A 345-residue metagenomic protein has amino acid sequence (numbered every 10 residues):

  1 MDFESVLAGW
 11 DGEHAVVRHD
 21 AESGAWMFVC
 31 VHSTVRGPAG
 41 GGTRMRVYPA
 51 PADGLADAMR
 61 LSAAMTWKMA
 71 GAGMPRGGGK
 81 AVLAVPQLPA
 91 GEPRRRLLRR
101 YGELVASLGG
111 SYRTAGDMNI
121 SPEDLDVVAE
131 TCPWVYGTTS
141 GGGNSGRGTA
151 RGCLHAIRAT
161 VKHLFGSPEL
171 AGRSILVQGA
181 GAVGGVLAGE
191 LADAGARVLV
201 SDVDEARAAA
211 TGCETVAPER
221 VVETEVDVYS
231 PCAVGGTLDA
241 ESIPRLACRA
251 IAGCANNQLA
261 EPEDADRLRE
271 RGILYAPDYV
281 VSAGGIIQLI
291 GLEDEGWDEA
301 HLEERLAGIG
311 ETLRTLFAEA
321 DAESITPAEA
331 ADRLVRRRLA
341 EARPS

Functional and structural regions predicted by a protein language model:
M1-S140: N-terminal ligand-binding/catalytic initiation module
M69-M74, S111-G116, F165-S174, A320-D332: Flexible, glycine/charged-enriched surface loops at secondary-structure junctions
L108, A194, R271: Conserved dinucleotide-binding and phosphotransfer motif residues
Y112, V198, T215, L274-Y275 (+1 more regions): Hydrophobic beta-strand scaffold residues
N144-S230: Glycine-rich phosphate/diphosphate-binding loop of Rossmann-like nucleotide-binding domains
V161, R249-S345: Adenosine-phosphate binding glycine-rich loop
V203-V281: Rossmann-like adenosine-cofactor binding region
